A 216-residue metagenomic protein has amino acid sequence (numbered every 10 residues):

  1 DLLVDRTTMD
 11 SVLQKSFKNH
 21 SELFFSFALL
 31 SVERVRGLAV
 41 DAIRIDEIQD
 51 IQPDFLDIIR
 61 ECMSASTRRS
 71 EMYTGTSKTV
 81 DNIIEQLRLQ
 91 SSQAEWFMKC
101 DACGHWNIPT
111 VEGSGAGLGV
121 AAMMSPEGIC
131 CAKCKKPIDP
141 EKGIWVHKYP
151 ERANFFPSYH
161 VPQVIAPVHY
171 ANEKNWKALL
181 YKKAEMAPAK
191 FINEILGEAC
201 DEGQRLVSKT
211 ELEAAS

Functional and structural regions predicted by a protein language model:
D1-D41: Inter-Walker segment of RecA-like/P-loop motor cores
L2-D5, K18, I51, C62-R69: Secondary-structure transition/capping motifs at alpha-helix termini and the adjoining loop/turn into the next element
L30, D50-I51: Short acidic, S/G/P-rich loop/turn micro-motifs used as interaction or catalytic elements
R34-V35, Q52-D54: Active-site-adjacent loop/helix micro-motif of nuclease/hydrolase catalytic cores
D46-I48: Walker B catalytic acidic pair
D54-S216: Non-catalytic, compositionally simple segments
